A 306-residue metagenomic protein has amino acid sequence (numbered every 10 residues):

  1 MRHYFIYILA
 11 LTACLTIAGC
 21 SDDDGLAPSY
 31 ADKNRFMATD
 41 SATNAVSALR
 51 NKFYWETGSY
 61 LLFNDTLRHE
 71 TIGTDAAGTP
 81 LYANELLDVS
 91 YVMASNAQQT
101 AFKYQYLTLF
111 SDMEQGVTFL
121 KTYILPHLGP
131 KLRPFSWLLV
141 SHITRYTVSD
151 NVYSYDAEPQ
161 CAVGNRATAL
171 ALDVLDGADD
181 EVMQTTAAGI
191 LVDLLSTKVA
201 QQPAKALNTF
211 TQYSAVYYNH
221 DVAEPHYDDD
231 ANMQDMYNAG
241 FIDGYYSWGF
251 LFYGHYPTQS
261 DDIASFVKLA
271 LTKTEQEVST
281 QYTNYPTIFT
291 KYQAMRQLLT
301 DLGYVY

Functional and structural regions predicted by a protein language model:
M1-I6: Positively charged n-region of N-terminal signal peptides that target proteins for export
A10-A13: Hydrophobic helical h-region of N-terminal Sec-dependent signal peptides in bacterial secretory/periplasmic proteins
L15-G19: C-terminal motif of bacterial Sec signal peptides marking the signal peptidase cleavage site
S21-V117, Q281-Y306: Acidic/polar, low-complexity intrinsically disordered N-terminal segments immediately downstream of a Sec signal
F110-N165: Auxiliary, metal-adjacent structural segments of Zn-dependent hydrolase domains
D150-E181, T283-V305: Structured domain cores in non-transmembrane regions
A167-V216: Active-site recognition of the HExxH zinc-binding catalytic motif
V216-Y306: Metalloprotease/metallohydrolase-associated module, dominated by Zn2+-dependent proteases
